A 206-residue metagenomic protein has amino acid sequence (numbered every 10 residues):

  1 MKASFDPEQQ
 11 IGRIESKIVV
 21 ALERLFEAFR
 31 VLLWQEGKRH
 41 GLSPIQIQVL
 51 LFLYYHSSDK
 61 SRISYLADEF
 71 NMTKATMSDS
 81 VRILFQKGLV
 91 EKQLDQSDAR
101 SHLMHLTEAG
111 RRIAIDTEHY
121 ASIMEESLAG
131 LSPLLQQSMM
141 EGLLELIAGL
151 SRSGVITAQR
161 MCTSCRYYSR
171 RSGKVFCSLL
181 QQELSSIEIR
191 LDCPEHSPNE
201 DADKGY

Functional and structural regions predicted by a protein language model:
M1-H40: N-terminal leader segment of winged-helix/HTH proteins
M1-K2, R170-Y206: Long, low-complexity, charge-rich intrinsically disordered regions
K17, A21, A28, Q48-F52 (+2 more regions): Pre-recognition alpha-helix immediately N-terminal to the DNA-recognition helix within helix-turn-helix or winged-helix
L32-T73: N-terminal helix-turn-helix DNA-binding core of bacterial DNA-binding proteins
S58-H102: Canonical helix-turn-helix DNA-binding module
I83-Q136: Charged, amphipathic alpha-helical coiled-coil/dimerization segments
H119-R166: Terminal interaction helix/tail motif
